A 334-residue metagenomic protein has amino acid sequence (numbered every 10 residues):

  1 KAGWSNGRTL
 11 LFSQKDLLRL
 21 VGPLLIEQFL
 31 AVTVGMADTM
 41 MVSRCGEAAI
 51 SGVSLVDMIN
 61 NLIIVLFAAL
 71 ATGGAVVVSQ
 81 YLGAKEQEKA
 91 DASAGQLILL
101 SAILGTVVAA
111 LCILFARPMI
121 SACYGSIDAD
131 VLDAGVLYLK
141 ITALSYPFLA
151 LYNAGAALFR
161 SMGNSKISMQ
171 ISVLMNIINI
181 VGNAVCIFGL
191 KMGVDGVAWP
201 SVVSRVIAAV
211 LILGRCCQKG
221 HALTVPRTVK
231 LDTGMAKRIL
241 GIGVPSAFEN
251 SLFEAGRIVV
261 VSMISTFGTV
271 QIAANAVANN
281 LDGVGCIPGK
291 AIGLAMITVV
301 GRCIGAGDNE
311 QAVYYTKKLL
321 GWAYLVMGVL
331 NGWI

Functional and structural regions predicted by a protein language model:
K1-L24, V78-S145, I187-V244, V300-I334: Short alpha-helical transmembrane segments in multi-pass integral membrane proteins
K15-A75, S79, V244-T266: Signature of the first transmembrane helix
Q28-F29, V65, G105, A109 (+7 more regions): Residue-level hotspots within the lipid-embedded alpha helices of multi-pass solute transporters
A31, G35-D38, V42, I64-A71 (+14 more regions): Alpha-helical transmembrane segments and their lipid-water interface positions in multi-pass membrane proteins
V32-S51, I120-A129, V185-M192, S251-V284 (+1 more regions): Helix-terminus/linker motif at the lipid-water interface of multi-pass membrane proteins
I50-A110, L149-S168, V261, I272-W333: Small-residue-rich hydrophobic transmembrane alpha-helices
A71, I141-R160, S168-N179, V197-I212 (+2 more regions): Short runs within selected transmembrane alpha-helices of multi-pass transporters and secretion channels
G155-G163, N183-M192: Membrane-water interface regions at transmembrane-helix termini and the short interhelical loops of multi-pass membrane
